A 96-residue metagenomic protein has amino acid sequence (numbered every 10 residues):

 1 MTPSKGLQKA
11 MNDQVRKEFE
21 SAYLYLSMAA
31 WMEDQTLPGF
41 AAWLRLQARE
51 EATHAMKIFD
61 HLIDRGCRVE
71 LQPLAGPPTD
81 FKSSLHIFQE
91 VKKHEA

Functional and structural regions predicted by a protein language model:
M1-A96: Iron-associated oxidoreductase/ferritin-like identity signal
